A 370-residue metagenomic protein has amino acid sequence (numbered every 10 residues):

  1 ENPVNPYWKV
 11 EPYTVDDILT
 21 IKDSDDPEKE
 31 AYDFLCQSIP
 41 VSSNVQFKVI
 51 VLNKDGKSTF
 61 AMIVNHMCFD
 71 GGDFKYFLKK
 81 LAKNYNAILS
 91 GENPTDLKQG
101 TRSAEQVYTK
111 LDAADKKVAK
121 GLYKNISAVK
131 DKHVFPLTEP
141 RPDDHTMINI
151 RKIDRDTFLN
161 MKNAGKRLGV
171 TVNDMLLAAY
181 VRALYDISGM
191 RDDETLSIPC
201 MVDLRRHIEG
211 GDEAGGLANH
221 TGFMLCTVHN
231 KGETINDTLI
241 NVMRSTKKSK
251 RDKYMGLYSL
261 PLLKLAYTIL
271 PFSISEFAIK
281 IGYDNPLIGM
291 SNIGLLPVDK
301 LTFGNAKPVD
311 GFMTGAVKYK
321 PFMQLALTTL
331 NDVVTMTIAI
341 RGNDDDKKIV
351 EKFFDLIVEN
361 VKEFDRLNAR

Functional and structural regions predicted by a protein language model:
E1-S103, A164, T171-D192, L301-R370: Non-catalytic N-terminal regions of enzymes
E1-T20, K98-I150, R206: Short amphipathic alpha-helices and their capping loops
V4-K22, Q46, R141-R151, R205 (+2 more regions): Acyl/amide activation-and-transfer machinery of modular secondary-metabolite enzymes
N44-Q46, K57-T59, T195-S197, F223 (+1 more regions): Extracellular structured ligand-interaction cores
L137-H145, K152, G289-N292, A306 (+1 more regions): Short linear elements at protein peripheries
R155-V170, V242: Surface-exposed, Lys/Arg-rich phosphate-binding patches that contact polyanionic backbones
M161, T171-T221: Acidic, glycine-rich loop-and-beta core segments that form the ion-binding/anion-interacting portion of active sites
L217-L296, L301: Helical lid/core segments from catalytic subdomains that handle acyl or acyl-like groups
